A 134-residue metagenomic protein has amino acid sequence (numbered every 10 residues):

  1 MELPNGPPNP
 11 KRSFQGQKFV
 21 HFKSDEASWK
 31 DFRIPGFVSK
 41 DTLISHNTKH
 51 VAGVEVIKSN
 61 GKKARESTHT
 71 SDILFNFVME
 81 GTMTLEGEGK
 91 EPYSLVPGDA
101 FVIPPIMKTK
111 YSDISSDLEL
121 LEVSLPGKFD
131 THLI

Functional and structural regions predicted by a protein language model:
M1-G53, K58, H132-I134: A short, N-terminal "cap"/entry segment at the start of jelly-roll beta-barrel domains of the cupin/DSBH fold
D31, E55, A64-T70, G87 (+2 more regions): Short histidine-centered beta-strand/loop micro-motifs that create catalytic or ligand/metal-coordination sites
S39-D41, V54-V56, F75, P92 (+2 more regions): Conserved hydrophobic/aromatic beta-strand scaffold that supports enzyme active sites
V56-S59, T68-E86, V123-P126: Short, conserved beta-strand element in jelly-roll/cupin
G87-M107: Short acidic-glycine-tyrosine-enriched beta hairpin
I106-M107, S112, L125: Short, surface-exposed secondary-structure boundary micro-motifs
I114-L118, E122-S124: Short, compositionally biased
